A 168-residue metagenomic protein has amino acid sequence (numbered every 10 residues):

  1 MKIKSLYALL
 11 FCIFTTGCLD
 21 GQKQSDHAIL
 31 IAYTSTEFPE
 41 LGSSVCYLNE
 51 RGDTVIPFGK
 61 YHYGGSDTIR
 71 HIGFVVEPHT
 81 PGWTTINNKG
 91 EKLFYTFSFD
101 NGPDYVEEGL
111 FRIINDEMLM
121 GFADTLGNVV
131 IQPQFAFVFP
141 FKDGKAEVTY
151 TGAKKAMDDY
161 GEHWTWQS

Functional and structural regions predicted by a protein language model:
M1-S25: Bacterial Sec-dependent N-terminal signal peptides
Q22-S168: Residue-level detector of conserved, function-critical positions
